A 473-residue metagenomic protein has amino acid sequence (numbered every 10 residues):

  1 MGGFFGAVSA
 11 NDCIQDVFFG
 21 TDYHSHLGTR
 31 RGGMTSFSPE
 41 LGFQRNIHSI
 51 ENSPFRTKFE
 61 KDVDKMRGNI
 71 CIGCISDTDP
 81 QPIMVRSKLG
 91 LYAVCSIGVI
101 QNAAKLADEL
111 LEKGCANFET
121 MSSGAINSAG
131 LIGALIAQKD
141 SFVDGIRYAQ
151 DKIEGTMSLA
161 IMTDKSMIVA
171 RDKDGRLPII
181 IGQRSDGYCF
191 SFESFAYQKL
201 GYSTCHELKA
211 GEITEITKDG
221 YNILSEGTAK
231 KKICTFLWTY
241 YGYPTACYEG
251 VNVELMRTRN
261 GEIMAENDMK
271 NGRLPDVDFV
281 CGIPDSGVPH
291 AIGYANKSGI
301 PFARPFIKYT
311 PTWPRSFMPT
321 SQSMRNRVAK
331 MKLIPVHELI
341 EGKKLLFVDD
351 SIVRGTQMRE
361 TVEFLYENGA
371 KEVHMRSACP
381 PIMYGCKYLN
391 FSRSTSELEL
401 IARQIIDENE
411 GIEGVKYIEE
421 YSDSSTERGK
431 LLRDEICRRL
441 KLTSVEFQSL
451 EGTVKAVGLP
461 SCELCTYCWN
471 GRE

Functional and structural regions predicted by a protein language model:
M1-K209, E215-D278, I283, E372: Conserved short alpha-helical segments that host acidic/polar catalytic motifs at enzyme active sites
D12-I14, N102, R176-L177, Y197-Q198 (+6 more regions): Flexible loop/turn segments at secondary-structure boundaries
E109, L135, K152, I263-N271 (+5 more regions): Generic, well-ordered alpha-helical scaffold segments in large soluble proteins
K165-S166, G201-E207, V362-E473: PRPP-dependent phosphoribosyltransferase catalytic core
R171, F192, K218, C281-D285 (+6 more regions): Active-site proximal loops enriched in glycine and acidic residues that flank catalytic Cys/His/Asp and coordinate
A196, S203, L208-E212, E262 (+4 more regions): Phosphate/diphosphate-binding loops
K270, P275-S316: Long, K/E/R/D-enriched contiguous segments that form extended
N296-K344, M383-T395: Short, glycine/charge-rich flexible loops or terminal/linker lids adjacent to PRPP-binding catalytic cores
